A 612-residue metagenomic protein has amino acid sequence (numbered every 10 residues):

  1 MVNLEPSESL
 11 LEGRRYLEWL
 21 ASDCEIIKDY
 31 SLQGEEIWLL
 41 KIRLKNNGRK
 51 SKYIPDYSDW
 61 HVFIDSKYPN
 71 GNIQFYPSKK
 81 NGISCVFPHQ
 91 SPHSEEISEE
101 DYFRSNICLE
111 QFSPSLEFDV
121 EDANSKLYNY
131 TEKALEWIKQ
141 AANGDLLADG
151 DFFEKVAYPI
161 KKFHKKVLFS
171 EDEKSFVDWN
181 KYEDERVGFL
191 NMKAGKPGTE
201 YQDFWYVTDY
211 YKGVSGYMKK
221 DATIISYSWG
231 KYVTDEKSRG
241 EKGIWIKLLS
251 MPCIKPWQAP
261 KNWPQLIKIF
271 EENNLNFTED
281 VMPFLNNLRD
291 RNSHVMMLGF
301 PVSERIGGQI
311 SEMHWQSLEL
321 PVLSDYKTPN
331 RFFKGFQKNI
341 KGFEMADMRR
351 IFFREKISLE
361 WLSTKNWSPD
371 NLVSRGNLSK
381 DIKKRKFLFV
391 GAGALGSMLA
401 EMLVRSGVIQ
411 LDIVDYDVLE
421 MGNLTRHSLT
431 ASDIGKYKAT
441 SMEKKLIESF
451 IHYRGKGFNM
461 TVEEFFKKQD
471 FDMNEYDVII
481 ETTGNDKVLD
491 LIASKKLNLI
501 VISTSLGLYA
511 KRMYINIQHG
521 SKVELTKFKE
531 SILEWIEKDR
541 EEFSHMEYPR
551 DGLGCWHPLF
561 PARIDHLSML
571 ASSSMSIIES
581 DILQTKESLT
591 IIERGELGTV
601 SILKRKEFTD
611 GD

Functional and structural regions predicted by a protein language model:
M1-D56, W60-F63, V156, H164 (+2 more regions): Long, charged/polar, low-complexity intrinsically disordered N-terminal extensions that precede catalytic
K28-E110, S125: Compact alpha/beta protein-protein interaction domains typified by the UBC
N81-R186: Domain-scale recognition of soluble eukaryotic interaction modules
Y158-R349, N474-D612: Glycine-rich phosphate/adenylate-binding loop
S324-F387: N-terminal charged helix/coil linker that caps or initiates catalytic domains
N377-V418: Glycine-rich adenosine-cofactor-binding loop
Y416-I451: Glycine-rich phosphate-binding loop and adjoining beta1-alpha1-beta2 segment of Rossmann-like nucleotide-binding folds
E443-E475, T483-D486: A structured beta-alpha segment of the ubiquitous adenosine-cofactor-binding alpha/beta core
